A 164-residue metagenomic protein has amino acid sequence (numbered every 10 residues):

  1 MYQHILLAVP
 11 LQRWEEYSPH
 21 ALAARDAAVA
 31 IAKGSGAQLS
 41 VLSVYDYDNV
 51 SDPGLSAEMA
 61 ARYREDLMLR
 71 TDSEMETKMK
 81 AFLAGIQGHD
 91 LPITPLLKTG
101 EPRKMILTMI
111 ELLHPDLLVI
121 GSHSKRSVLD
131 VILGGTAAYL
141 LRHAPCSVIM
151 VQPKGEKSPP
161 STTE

Functional and structural regions predicted by a protein language model:
M1, A84-L118, G155-E164: Structural beta-alpha unit
M1-A61: Small/aliphatic-rich secondary-structure junction motif
V9, S43, G121-H123, Q152-P153: Short secondary-structure boundary segments
S40-L42, T94-K98, I149: General small-molecule cofactor/ligand-binding pocket signal
L42-E74, K157-E164: Acidic, proline/glycine-rich short linear motifs
L117-Y139, K157-S158: Glycine-rich, Arg-bearing micro-motifs that act as flexible, cationic patches
C146-S158: Short, flexible loop segments at boundaries between secondary-structure elements
